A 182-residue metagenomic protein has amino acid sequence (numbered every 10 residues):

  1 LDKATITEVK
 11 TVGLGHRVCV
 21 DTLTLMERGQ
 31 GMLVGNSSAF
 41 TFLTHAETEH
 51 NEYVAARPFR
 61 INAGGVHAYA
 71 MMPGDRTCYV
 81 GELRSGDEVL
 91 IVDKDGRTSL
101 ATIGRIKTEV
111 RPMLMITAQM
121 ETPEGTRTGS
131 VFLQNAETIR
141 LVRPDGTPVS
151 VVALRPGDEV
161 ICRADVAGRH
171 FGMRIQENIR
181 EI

Functional and structural regions predicted by a protein language model:
L1-G81, I91-I182: Beta-strand/loop-dominated core regions that host nucleotide or nucleotide-derived cofactor-binding catalytic loops
G86: Conserved, mostly hydrophobic/aromatic
